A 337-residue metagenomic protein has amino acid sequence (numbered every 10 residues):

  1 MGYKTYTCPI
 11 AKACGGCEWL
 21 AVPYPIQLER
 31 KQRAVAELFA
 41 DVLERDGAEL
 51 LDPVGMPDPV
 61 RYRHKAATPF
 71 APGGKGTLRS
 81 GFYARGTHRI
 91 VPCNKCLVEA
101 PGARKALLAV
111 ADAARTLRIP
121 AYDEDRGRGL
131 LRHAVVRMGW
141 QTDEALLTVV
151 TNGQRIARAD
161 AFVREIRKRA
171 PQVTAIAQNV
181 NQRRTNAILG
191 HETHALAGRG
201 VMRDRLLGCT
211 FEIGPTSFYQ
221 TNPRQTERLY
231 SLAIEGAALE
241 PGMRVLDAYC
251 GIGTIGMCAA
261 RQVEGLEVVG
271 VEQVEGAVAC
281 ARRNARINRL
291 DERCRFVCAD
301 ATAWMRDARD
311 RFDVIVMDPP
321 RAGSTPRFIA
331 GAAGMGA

Functional and structural regions predicted by a protein language model:
G2-K4, E18-E124, V136, W140-T142 (+1 more regions): Extended interfacial segments that mediate partner engagement and assembly in macromolecular machines
K4, R158-A337: Rossmann-like S-adenosyl-L-methionine
Y6-V22, I252: Local cysteine-cluster metal-coordination motifs and their immediate loop/turn environment, predominantly Fe-S cluster
P57-R63, L131-H133, L246, I252: Feature of Fe-S/electron-transfer and energy-metabolism proteins that preferentially highlights extended coupling
H64, L78-S80, R132, A145 (+2 more regions): Change "...and in nucleic-acid phosphodiester-cleaving endonucleases..." to "...and in nucleic-acid processing enzymes
A71, V136, T142-N152, T210-G214: Short, aliphatic-rich beta-strand segments
G81-A84, T148-V150, A281: Short, acidic/hydrophobic/Gly-rich beta-strand patch recurrent on exposed beta strands that often constitutes part
